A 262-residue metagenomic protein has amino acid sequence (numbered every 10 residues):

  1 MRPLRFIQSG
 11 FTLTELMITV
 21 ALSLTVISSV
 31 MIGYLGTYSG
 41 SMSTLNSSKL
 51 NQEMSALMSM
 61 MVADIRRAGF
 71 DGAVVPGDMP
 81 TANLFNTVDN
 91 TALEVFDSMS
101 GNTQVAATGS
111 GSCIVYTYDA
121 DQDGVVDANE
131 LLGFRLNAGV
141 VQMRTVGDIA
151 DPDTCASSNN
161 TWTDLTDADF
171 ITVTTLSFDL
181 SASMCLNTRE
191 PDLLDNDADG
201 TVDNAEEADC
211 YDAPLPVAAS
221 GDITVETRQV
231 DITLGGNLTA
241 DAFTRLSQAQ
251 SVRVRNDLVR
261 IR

Functional and structural regions predicted by a protein language model:
R2-G72: Aliphatic-rich helix starts adjacent to a transmembrane/signal segment
M31, V126, G200-N204: Glycine-aliphatic tripeptides that mark coil-to-beta-strand junctions in extracellular and membrane proteins
M42-S43, I65-V115: Short, glycine/small-hydrophobic-rich surface segments
V75, F85, D151-D192, N196-R262: Short linear sequence signals and composition-biased patches located at protein termini or domain-edge surfaces
I114-D123, I232-T239: Short beta-strand segments that buttress and anchor functional surface loops
Y116, V141-T145: Short hydrophobic/aromatic-rich beta-strand segments that constitute the beta-sheet cores of beta-sandwich/beta-barrel
V126-L131, R245-S247: Short, surface-exposed coil-to-beta transition loops
F134: Conserved catalytic/binding loops enriched for acidic/polar residues
